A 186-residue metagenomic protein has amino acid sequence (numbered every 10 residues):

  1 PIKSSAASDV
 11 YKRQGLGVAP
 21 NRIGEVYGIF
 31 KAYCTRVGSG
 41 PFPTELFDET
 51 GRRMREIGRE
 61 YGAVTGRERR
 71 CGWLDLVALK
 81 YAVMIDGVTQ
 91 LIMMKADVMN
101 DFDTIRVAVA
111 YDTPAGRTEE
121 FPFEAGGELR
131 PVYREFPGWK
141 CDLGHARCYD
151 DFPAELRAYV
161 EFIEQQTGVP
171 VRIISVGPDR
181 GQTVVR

Functional and structural regions predicted by a protein language model:
P1-A7, Y11: Single conserved hydrophobic/aromatic residue that forms the stacking wall/gate of nucleotide- or nucleobase-binding
S4, M94, T183: Ser/Thr-centric signal marking residues that sit in or immediately flank functional binding/regulatory motifs
D9, L79, V160: Generic structural marker for isolated residues within well-ordered, non-membrane alpha-helices of soluble domains
K12-E135, L143: A glycine- and small/hydrophobic-rich beta-loop-beta segment that serves as a flexible "lid/hinge" or phosphate-binding
G116-V185: Internal helix-turn-beta structural module
